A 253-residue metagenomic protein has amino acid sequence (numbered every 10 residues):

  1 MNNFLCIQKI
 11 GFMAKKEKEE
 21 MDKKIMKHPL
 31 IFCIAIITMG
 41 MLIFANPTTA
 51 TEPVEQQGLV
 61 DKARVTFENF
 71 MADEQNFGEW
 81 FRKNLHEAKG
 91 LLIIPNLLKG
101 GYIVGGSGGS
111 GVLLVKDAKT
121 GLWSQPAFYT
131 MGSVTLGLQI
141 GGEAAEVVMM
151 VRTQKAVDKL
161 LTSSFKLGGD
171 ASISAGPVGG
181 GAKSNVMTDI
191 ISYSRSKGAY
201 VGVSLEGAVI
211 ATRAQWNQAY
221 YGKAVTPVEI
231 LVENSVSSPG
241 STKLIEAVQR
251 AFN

Functional and structural regions predicted by a protein language model:
F4-L5: Short hydrophobic targeting helices and cationic amphipathic motifs that mediate membrane/organellar targeting
E17-I34: Bacterial N-terminal signal peptides that target proteins for export
C33-I43: Bacterial N-terminal signal peptides
F44-A50: Sec/Tat signal peptide C-region and signal peptidase I cleavage site
T51-N253: Small-residue-enriched, tightly packed secondary-structure blocks
